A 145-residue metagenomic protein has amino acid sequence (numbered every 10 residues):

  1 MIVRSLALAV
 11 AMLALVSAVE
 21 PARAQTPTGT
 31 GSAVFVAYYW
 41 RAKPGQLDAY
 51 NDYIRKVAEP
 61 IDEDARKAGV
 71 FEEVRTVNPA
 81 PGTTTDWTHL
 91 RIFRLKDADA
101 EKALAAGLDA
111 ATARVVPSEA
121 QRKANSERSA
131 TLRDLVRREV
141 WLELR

Functional and structural regions predicted by a protein language model:
M1-S5: Positively charged n-region of N-terminal signal peptides that target proteins for export
A7-S17: Bacterial N-terminal signal peptides
A18-A24: Sec/Tat signal peptide C-region and signal peptidase I cleavage site
T26-G29, V57-E73, T85-D86, I92-L144: An amphipathic, aromatic/His-enriched active-site/gating alpha helix that lines ligand/cofactor pockets
T30-P44: Acidic/histidine-rich, surface-exposed loop or edge segments in extracytoplasmic proteins
A42-Q46, K96-D99: Short acidic-aromatic low-complexity motifs
P79-A80: A cross-kingdom feature marking solvent-exposed beta-strand/loop segments within repeated, beta-rich binding/scaffold
